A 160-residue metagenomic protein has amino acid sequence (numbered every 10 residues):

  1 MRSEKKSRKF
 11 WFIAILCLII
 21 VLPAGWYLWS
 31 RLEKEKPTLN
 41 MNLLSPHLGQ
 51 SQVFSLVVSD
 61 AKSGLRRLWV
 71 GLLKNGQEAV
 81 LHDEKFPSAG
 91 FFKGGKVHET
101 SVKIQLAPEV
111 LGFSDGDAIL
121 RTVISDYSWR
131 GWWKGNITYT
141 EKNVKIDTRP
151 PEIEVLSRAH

Functional and structural regions predicted by a protein language model:
M1-K9: N-terminal Lys/Arg-rich, disordered targeting/topogenic segments
K6, T38-N40, S45, S55-E152 (+1 more regions): Long, low-complexity serine/threonine/glycine- and acidic-rich segments characteristic of extracellular
F12-Y27: Hydrophobic membrane-insertion alpha-helices, especially the h-region of bacterial N-terminal signal peptides
I15, S30-E33, W133, I137: Short, isolated positions within intrinsically disordered regulatory regions of eukaryotic proteins
A24-N42: Aromatic-capped interface at the extracytoplasmic side of an N-terminal signal-anchor transmembrane helix
L32-K34, G49, S63-L65: A cross-taxa feature marking solvent-exposed loop/turn segments within ectodomains of secreted and single-pass membrane
Q50-F54: Structural beta-strand segments of beta-rich domains
